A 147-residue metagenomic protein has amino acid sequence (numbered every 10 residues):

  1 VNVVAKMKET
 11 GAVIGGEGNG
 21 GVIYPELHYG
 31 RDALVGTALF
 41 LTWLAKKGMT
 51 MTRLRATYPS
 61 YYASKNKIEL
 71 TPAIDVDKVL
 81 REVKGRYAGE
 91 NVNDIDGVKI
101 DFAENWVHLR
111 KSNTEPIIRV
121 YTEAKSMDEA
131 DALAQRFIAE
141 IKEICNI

Functional and structural regions predicted by a protein language model:
V1-I147: Phosphate-binding and adjacent anionic-ligand microenvironments
